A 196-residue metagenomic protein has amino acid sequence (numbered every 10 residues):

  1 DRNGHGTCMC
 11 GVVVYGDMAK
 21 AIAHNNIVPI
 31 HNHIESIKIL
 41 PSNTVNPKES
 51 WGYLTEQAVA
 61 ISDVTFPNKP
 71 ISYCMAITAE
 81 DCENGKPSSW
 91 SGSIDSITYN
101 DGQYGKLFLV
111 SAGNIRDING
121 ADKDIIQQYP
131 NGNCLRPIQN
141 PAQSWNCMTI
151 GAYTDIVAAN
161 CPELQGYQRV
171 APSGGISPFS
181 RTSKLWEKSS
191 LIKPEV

Functional and structural regions predicted by a protein language model:
D1-S50, Y73, N84-G85, Q103-G105 (+3 more regions): Subtilisin-like serine protease catalytic core
H5-C10, V45-P47, N119-D124, L164-A171: N-terminal start-of-chain detector that recognizes signal peptides and the immediate post-cleavage beginning
D17, N25, T55-E56, G175-F179 (+1 more regions): Conserved alpha/beta core surface patches that mediate binding of polyanionic ligands
N26-I34, P70, G105-F108, G113 (+3 more regions): Glycine-rich, flexible loop segments associated with nucleotide phosphate handling
L40-N146, T154-V157: Substrate-binding/access-modulating region of protease and related hydrolase catalytic domains
P130-V196: Extracellular S/T/G-rich loop segment that most often corresponds to the catalytic His/Ser-adjacent loop
